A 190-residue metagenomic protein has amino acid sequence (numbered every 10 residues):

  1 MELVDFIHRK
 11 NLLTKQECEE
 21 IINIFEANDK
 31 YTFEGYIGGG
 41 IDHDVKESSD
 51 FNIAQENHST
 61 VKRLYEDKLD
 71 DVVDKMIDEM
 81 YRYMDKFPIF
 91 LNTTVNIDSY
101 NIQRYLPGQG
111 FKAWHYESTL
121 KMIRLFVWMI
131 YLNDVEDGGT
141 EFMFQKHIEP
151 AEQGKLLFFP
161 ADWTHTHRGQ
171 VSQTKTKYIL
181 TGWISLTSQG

Functional and structural regions predicted by a protein language model:
M1-T94, Y105: Non-heme Fe(II)/2-oxoglutarate
D74-G190: Catalytic core of non-heme Fe(II) oxygenases with the double-stranded beta-helix
